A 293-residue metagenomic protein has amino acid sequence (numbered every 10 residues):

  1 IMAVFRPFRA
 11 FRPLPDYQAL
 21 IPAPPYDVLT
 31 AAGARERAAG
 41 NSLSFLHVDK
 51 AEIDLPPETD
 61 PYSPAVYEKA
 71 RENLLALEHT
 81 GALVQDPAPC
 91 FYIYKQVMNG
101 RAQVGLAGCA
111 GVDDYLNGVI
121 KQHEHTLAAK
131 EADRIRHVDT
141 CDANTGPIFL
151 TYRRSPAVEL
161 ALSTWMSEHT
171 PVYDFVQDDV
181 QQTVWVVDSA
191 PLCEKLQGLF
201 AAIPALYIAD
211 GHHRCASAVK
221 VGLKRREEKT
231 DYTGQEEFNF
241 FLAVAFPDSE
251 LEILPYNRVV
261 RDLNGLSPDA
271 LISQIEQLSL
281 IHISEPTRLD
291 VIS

Functional and structural regions predicted by a protein language model:
M2-S163: N-terminal extension/subdomain marker
P61, I120-T126, T183-V187, P204-L206 (+1 more regions): Flexible, glycine/proline-enriched loop segments at strand-loop-helix junctions that form or flank small-ligand binding
G111, Y152-R154, D210, V219 (+1 more regions): Short, structured patches in soluble enzyme cores that scaffold and shape functional sites
N117, E159-L160, A216-A218, E252-P255: Short helix/loop capping segments that flank catalytic or ligand/cofactor-binding pockets
P171-L192: A short, charged helix-loop
V186-T230, E236-F238: Active-site beta-strand/loop microenvironment that shapes enzyme catalytic pockets
G234-L280, S284: A conserved active-site cap/scaffold subdomain adjacent to cofactor or substrate pockets
I281-S293: Single conserved hydrophobic/aromatic residue that forms the stacking wall/gate of nucleotide- or nucleobase-binding
